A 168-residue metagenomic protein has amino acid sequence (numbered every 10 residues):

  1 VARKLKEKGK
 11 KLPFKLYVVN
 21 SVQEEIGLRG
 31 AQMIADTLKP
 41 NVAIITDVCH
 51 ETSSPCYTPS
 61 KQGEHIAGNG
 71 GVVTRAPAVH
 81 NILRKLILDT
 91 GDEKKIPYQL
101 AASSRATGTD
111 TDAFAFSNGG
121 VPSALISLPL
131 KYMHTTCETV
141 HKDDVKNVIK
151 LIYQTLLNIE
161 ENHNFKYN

Functional and structural regions predicted by a protein language model:
V1-G70, T111, H163-Y167: Acidic/histidine-rich catalytic neighborhood of metal-dependent amide-processing enzymes
H65-I149, Q154-N168: Active-site-adjacent substrate-binding region of metalloamidase/peptidase-like peptide-processing proteins
